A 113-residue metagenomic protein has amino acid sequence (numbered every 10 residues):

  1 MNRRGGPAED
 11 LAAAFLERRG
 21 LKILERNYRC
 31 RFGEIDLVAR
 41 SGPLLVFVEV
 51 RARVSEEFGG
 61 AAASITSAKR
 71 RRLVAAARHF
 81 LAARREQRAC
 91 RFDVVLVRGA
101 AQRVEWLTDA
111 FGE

Functional and structural regions predicted by a protein language model:
M1-R26: Acidic-basic catalytic patches of nuclease active cores, encompassing PD-(D/E)XK and other metal-cofactor nuclease
R4, A82-A83: Short, charged helix-capping/linker segments at alpha-helix termini
L16, I35-A61, I65, L73: Conserved catalytic cores of phosphodiester-cleaving nucleases, focusing on short active-site segments
K22, L45, A89: Hydrophobic "anchor" residues on beta-strands that sit immediately upstream of conserved functional sites
R31-G33: Short acidic/glycine-enriched loop/turn segments that link adjacent beta-strands
A75-A82: A short, N-terminal amphipathic alpha-helix
A83-E113: Domain-level recognition of nuclease-like catalytic cores that cleave nucleotide substrates
